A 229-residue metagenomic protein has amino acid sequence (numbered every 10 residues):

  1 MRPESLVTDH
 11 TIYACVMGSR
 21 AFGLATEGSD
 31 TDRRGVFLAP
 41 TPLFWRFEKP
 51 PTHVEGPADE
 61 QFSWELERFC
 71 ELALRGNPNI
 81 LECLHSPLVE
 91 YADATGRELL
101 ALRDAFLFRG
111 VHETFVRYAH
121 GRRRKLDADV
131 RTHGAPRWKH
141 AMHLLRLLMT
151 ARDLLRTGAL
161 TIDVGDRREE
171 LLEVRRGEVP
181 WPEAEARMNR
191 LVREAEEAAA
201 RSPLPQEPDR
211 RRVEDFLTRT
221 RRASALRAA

Functional and structural regions predicted by a protein language model:
M1-A94, A101: An N-terminal structural lobe/cap that precedes and organizes the functional/catalytic core across diverse proteins
G23, L154-T157, A225: Glycine-centered secondary-structure boundary/capping sites
T52-H53, L72, R123-L126, S224: Amphipathic alpha-helical interaction segments
Y91-E214: Conserved nucleotidyltransferase catalytic core and NTase-mimicking acidic/glycine-rich helix/loop elements in nucleic
R210-A229: Short, amphipathic C-terminal "tail helix"
